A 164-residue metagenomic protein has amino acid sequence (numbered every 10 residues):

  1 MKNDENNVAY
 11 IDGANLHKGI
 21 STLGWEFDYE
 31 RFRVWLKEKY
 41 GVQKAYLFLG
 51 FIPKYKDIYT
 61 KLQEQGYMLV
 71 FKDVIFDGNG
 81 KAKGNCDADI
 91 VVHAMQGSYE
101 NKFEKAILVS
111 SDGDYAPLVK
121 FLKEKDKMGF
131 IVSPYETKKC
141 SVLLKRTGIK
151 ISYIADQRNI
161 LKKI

Functional and structural regions predicted by a protein language model:
M1-C86, E124, M128, P134-Y135: Domain-level signal for Mg2+-assisted phosphodiester chemistry and nucleotide/NA-binding surfaces in nucleic-acid
R33, G41, G78-G97, K139-Y153: Accessory recognition modules or surfaces
Y55-K56, Y115-P117, K138-S141: Short, well-ordered alpha-helical microsegments
M68, A106, K150-S152: Short, well-ordered beta-strand core segments
V91-E136: A glycine-rich beta-strand to alpha-helix segment that forms a phosphate/ribose-binding loop at ligand/cofactor sites
F121-I164: Acidic, PIN/NYN-like endoribonuclease modules and their adjacent C-terminal/linker elements
